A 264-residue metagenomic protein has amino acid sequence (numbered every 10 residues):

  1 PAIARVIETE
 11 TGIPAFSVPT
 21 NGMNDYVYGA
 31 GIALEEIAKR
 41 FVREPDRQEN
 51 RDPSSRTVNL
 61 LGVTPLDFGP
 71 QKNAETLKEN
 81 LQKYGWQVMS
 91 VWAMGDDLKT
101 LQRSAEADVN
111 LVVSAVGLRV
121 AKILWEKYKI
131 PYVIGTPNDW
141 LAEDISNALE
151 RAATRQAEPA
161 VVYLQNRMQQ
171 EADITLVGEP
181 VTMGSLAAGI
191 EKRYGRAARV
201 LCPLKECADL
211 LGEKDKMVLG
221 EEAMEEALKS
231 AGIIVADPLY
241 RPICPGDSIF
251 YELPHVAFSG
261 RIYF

Functional and structural regions predicted by a protein language model:
P1-F264: An N-terminal assembly and electron-transfer interface module characteristic of large anaerobic redox and radical
